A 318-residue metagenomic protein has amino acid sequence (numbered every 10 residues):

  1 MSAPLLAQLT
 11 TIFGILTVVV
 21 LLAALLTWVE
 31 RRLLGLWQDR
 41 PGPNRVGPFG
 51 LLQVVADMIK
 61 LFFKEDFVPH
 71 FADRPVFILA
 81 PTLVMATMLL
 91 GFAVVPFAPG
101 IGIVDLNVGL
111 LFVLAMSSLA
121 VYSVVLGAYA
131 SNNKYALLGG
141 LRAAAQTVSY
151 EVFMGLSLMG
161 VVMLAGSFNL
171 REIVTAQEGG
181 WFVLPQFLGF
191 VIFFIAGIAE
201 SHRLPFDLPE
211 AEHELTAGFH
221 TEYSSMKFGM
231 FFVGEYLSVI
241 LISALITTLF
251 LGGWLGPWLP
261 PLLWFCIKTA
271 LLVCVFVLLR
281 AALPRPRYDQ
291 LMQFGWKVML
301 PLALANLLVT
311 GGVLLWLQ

Functional and structural regions predicted by a protein language model:
M1-Q318: Selective transmembrane helix interface/packing segments
